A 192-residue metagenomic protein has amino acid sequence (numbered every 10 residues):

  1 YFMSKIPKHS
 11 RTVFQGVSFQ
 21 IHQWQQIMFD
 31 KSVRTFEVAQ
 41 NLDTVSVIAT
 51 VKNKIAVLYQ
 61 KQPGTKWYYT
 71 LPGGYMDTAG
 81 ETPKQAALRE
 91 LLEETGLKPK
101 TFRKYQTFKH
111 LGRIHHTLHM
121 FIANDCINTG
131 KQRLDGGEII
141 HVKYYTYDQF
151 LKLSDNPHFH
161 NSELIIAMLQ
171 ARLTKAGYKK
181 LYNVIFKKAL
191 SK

Functional and structural regions predicted by a protein language model:
M3, W67, R113, D135-K192: Nudix hydrolase/Nudix homology domain
H9-V51: Acidic, metal-coordinating catalytic segment for phosphate/diphosphate chemistry, firing primarily on the Nudix
R11-T12, Y105-L111: Short, solvent-exposed loop/turn elements at beta->coil junctions and helix N-caps that rim active or binding pockets
G16, G64, L111-R113: Short glycine/serine/proline-enriched coil/turn segments at secondary-structure junctions
H22-D30, L111-G130, K143: Active-site-adjacent beta-strand/loop module that shapes the phosphate/pyrophosphate-binding cleft
F29-D30, V51-K54, K61, G80 (+3 more regions): Short loop segments at secondary-structure junctions
F36-N41, V45-R89: Conserved Nudix-box catalytic region and its N-terminal flanking loop in Nudix hydrolases and closely related
T70-Y105, F121, G137, T146: The catalytic Nudix box helix
